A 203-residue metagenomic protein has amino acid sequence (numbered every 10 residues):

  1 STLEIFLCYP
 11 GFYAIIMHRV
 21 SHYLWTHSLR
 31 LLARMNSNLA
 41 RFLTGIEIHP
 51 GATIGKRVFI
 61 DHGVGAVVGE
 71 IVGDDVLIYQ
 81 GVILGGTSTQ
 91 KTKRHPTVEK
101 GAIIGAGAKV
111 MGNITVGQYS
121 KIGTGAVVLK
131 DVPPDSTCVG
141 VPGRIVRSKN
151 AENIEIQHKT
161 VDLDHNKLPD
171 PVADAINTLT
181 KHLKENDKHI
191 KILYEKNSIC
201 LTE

Functional and structural regions predicted by a protein language model:
S1-R41, N153-E203: Terminal amphipathic alpha-helical/low-complexity segments used for targeting or macromolecular assembly
R41-V146, A151: Structural signal for interior beta-strand "rungs" in well-ordered beta-sheet cores of soluble enzyme domains
